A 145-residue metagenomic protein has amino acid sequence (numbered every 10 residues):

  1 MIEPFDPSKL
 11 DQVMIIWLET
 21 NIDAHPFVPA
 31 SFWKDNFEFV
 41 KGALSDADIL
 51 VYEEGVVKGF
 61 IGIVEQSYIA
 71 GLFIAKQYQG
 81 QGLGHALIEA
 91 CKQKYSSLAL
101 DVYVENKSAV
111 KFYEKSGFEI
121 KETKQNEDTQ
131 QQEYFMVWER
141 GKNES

Functional and structural regions predicted by a protein language model:
M1-I15: A short beta-loop-alpha structural element at the N-terminal edge of CoA-dependent acyl/N-acetyltransferase catalytic
M14, L18-K41: Conserved GNAT-fold acetyl-CoA-binding loop/helix
D48-G59, V64: Conserved beta-hairpin
G59-I61, S67, L72, Y134: Conserved GNAT-family N-acetyltransferase fold
I69-Q79, Y103: A short, internal acetyl-CoA/4′-phosphopantetheine-binding micro-motif in the GNAT/acyltransferase core
I74, G80-Q93, K111-K115: Conserved acetyl-CoA-binding loop-helix of GNAT-fold acetyltransferases
S97-A99, Y103-V110, S116, E122-S145: C-terminal "cap" of GNAT-fold acetyltransferases
